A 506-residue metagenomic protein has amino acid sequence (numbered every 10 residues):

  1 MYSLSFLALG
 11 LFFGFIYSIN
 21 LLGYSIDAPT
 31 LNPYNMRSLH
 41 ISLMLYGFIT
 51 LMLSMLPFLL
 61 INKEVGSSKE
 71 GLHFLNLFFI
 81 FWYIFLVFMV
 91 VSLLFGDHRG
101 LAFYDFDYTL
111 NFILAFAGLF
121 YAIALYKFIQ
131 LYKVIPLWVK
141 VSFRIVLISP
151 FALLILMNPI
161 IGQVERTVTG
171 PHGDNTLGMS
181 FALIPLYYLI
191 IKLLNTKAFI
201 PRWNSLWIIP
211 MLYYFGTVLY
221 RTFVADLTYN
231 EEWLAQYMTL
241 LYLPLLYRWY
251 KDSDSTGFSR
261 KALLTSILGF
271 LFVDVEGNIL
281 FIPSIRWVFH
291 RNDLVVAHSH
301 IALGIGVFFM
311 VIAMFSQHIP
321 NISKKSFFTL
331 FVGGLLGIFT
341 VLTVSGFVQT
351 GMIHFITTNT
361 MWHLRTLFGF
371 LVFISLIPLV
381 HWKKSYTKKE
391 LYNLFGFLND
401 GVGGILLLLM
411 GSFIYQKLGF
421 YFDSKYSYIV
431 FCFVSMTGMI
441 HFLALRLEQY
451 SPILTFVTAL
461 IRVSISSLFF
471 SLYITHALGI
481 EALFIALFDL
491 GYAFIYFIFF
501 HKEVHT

Functional and structural regions predicted by a protein language model:
M1, S253-L263, Y386-D400: Cytosolic juxtamembrane helix and N-cap/initiation of the first transmembrane helix
M1-L22, M36-E64, L72-F95, Y108-I129 (+7 more regions): Hydrophobic cores of alpha-helical transmembrane segments in multi-pass integral membrane proteins
L22-R37, K417-F420: Perimembrane loop-to-helix junctions flanking transmembrane segments
S25, M410-I429: Interfacial loop at the N-terminal end of multi-pass membrane proteins
H40-P57, L268, H298-F315, F370 (+4 more regions): Core segments of alpha-helical transmembrane spans in multipass integral membrane proteins
F58-E70, S316-K324, I414, H441-I453 (+1 more regions): Juxtamembrane helix-break-helix junctions at the cytosolic face of small multi-pass alpha-helical membrane proteins
G96-G100, Q449, S466-F484: Membrane-helix boundary connector in multi-pass membrane proteins
R99-N111, R166-T176, D226-A235, F289-A297 (+4 more regions): Non-cytosolic membrane-interface motifs at loop->transmembrane helix junctions
